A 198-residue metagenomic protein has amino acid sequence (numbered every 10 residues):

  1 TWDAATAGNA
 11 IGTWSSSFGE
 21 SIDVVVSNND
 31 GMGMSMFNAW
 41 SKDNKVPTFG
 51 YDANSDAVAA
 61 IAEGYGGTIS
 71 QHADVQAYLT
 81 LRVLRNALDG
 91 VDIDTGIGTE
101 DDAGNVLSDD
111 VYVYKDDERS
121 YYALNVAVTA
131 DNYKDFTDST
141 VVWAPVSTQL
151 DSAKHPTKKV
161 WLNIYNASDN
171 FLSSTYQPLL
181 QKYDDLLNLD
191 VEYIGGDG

Functional and structural regions predicted by a protein language model:
T1, E63-D74, Y193-G195: Short beta-strand elements at the ligand-binding edges of bilobed clamshell
W2-A59, L180: Hydrophobic alpha-helical
A4-A10, A53-A57, H72-D92: Hydrophobic alpha-helical segments within soluble ligand-binding/sensing domains
A10-S17, A39-D43, A60, G64 (+3 more regions): Structured segments of extracytoplasmic/periplasmic soluble domains in secreted or envelope-associated proteins
G19-D23, S41-P47, E63-G67, T157-K158 (+1 more regions): Loop/turn elements at helix/coil->beta-strand transitions in domains of secreted/extracellular proteins
D30, K159-L179, Y183-L186, V191-G198: Extracytoplasmic "Venus flytrap"
V58, K134-D138, D169-S174: Short, solvent-exposed loop/turn elements at domain surfaces
L79, V83-K159: Hinge/cleft segment of the Venus flytrap/periplasmic-binding protein
